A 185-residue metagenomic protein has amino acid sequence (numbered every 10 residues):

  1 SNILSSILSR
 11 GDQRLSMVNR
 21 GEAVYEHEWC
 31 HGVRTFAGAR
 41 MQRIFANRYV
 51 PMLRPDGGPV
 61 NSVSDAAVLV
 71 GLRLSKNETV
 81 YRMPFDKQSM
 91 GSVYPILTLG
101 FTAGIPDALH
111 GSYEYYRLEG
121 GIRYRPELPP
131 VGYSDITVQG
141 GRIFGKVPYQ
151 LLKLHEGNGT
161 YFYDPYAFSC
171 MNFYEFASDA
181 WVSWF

Functional and structural regions predicted by a protein language model:
S1-N77, E156-F185: Gram-negative/organellar outer-membrane beta-barrel architecture
N2-R14, F85-M90, I96-F185: C-terminal outer-membrane beta-barrel translocator/porin domains of Gram-negative envelope proteins and their
H31, E78, L128-G132: Short coil turns and loop connectors of transmembrane beta-barrels in diderm outer membranes and organellar homologs
K76-V80, P84: Intrinsically disordered, low-complexity linker/loop segments enriched in Gly/Pro and charged/polar residues
